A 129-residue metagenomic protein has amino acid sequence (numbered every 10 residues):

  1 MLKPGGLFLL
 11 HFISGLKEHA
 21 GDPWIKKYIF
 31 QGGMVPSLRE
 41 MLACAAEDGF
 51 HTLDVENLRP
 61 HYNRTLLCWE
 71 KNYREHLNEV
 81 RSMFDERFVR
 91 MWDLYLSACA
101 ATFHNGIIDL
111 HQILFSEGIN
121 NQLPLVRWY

Functional and structural regions predicted by a protein language model:
L2-I13: Conserved beta-strand signature within the Rossmann-like core of class I S-adenosyl-L-methionine
I13-L123, W128-Y129: Substrate-binding/catalytic lobe of Class I Rossmann-like enzymes that use SAM or dcSAM, i.e., the mid-to-C-terminal
